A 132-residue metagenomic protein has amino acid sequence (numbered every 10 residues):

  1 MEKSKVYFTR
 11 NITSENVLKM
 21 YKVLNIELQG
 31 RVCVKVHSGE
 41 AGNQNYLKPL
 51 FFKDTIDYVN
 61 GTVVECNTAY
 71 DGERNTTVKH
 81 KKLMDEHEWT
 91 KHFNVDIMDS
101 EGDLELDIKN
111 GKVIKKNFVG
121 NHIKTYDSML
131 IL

Functional and structural regions predicted by a protein language model:
M1-L132: N-terminal and secondary-structure boundary signal
